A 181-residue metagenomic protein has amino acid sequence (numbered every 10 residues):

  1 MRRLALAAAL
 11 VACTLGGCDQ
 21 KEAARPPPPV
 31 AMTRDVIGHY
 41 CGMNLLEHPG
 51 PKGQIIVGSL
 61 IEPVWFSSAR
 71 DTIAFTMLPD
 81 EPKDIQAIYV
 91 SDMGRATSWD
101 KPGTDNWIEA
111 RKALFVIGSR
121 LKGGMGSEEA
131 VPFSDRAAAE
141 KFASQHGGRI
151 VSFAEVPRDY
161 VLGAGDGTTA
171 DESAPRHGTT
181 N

Functional and structural regions predicted by a protein language model:
M1-G16: Sec-dependent bacterial lipoprotein signal peptides
C18-K21: Bacterial signal peptide processing site
A23, L46: Short functional micro-motifs and their immediate structural scaffolds
G38: Short cysteine-rich clusters marking metal-coordination/redox-active sites
G42: Cys/His-coordinated zinc-binding microdomains
E62-P102, N106-W107: Mid-length scaffold segments of soluble, non-membrane domains
D100-F153: Beta-strand-rich cores of mature extracytoplasmic or soluble domains
S134-N181: C-terminal partner/receptor-binding element of secreted or periplasmic proteins
